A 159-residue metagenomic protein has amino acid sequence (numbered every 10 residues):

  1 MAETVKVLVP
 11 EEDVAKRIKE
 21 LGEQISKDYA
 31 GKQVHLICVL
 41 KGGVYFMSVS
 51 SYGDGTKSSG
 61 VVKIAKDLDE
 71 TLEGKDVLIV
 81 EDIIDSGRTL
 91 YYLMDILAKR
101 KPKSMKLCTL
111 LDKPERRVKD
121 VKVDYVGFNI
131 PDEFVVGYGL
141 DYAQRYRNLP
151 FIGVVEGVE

Functional and structural regions predicted by a protein language model:
M1-E159: PRPP-associated nucleotide enzymes
